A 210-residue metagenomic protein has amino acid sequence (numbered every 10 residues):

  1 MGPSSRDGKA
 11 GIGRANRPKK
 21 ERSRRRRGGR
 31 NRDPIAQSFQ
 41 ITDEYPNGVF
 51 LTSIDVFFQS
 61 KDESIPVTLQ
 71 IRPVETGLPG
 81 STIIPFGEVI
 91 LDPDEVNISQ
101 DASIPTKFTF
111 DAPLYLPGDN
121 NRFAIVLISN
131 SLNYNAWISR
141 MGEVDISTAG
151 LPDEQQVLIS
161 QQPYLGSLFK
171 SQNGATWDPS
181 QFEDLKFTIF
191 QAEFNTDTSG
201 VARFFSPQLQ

Functional and structural regions predicted by a protein language model:
M1, D62-I159: Aromatic- and Gly/Pro-enriched, solvent-exposed loop/edge beta-strand patches characteristic of beta-rich domains
M1, N47-K61, F123-L127, E183 (+1 more regions): A short beta-strand element within beta-rich, extracytoplasmic domains of secreted/secretory-pathway proteins
M1, P117-D119, L127-L209: Short, surface-exposed beta-strand/loop patches at domain edges that form aromatic-rich interfacial subsites
G2-G29: N-terminal leader/pro-regions and domain N-caps
S23, R27, N31, I35 (+1 more regions): Threonine/glycine-rich low-complexity segments that form extended coil/beta-edge repetitive scaffolds
G28-Y45, I104-F110, L185-T188: Short beta-strands within extracellular/lumenal beta-sheet-rich domains
R32, E44-S53, D62-S64, G118-R122 (+1 more regions): Extended extracellular/luminal ectodomain segments enriched in beta-structured repeat modules
T42, F57-Q59, D111, I128-N130 (+1 more regions): Solvent-exposed residues in well-ordered beta-strands and their adjoining turns, especially edge/terminal strands
